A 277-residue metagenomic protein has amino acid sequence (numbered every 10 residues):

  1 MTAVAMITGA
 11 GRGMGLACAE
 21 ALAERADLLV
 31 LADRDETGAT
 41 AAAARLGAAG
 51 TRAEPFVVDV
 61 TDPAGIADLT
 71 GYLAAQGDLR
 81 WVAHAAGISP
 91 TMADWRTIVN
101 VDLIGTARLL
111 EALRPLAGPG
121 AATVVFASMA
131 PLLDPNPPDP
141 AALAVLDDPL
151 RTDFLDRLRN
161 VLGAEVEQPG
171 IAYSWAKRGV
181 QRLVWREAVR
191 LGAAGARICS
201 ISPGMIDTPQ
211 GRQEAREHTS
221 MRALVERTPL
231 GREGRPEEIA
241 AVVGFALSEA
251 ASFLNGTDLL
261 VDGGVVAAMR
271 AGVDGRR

Functional and structural regions predicted by a protein language model:
M1-V30: Canonical Rossmann dinucleotide-binding motif of NAD(H)/NADP(H)-dependent dehydrogenases/reductases, specifically
R25-A41: Conserved glycine-rich Rossmann-like NAD(P)H-binding loop of the short-chain dehydrogenase/reductase
L46-A64: Rossmann-fold cofactor-recognition segment
I88-M92, P119-A193, M205: Catalytic loop of short-chain dehydrogenase/reductase
R197, L254-G256: Short, small/polar-rich loop/turn modules that mediate ligand/substrate recognition or access, typified
P203-Q213: Short, flexible catalytic-loop segment of classical short-chain dehydrogenase/reductase
T228-I239, A250: A conserved structural motif in NAD(P)-dependent oxidoreductases
